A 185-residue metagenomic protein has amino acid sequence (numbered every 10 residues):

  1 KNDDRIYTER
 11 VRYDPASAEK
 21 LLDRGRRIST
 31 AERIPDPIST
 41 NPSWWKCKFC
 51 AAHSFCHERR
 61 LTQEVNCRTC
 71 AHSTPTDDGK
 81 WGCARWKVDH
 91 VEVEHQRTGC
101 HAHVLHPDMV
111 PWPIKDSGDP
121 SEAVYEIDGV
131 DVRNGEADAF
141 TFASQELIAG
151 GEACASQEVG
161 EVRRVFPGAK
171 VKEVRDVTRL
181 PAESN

Functional and structural regions predicted by a protein language model:
K1-H90, Q96-R164: Metal-dependent nuclease catalytic regions and adjoining charged, substrate-binding loops involved in nucleic-acid end
P167-N185: C-terminal tails and terminal domains of large nucleic-acid-associated and other macromolecular-machine proteins
